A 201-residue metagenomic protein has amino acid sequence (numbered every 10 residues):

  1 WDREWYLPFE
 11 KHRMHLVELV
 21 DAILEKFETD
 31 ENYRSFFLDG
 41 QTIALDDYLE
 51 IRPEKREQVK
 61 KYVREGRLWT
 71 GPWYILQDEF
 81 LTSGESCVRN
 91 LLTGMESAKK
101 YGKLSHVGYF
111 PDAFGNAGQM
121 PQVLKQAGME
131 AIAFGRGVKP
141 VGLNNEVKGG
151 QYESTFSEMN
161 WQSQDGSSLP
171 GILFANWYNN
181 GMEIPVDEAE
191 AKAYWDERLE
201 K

Functional and structural regions predicted by a protein language model:
W1-K201: Catalytic-domain carbohydrate-binding cleft regions of carbohydrate-active enzymes
